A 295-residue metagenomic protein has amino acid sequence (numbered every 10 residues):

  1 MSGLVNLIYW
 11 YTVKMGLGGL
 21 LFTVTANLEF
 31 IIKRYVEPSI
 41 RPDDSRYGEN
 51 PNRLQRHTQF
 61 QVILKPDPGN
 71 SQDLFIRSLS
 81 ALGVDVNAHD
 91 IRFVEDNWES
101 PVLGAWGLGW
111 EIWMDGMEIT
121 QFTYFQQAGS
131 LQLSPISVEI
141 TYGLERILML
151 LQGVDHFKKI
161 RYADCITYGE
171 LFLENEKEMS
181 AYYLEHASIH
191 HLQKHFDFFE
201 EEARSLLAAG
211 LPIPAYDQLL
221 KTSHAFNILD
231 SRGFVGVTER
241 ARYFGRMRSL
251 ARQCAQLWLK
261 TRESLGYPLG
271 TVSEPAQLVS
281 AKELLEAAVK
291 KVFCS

Functional and structural regions predicted by a protein language model:
M1-G266: Structured aminoacyl-transfer and RNA-binding surfaces used for tRNA recognition/handling in the translation apparatus
F22, G270, E274, K291-S295: Intrinsically disordered, low-complexity, compositionally biased regions/tails
R248-S249, P268-L278: Long amphipathic alpha-helical coiled-coil segments
S280-C294: Extended, charge-enriched "interface" segments that sit outside catalytic cores
